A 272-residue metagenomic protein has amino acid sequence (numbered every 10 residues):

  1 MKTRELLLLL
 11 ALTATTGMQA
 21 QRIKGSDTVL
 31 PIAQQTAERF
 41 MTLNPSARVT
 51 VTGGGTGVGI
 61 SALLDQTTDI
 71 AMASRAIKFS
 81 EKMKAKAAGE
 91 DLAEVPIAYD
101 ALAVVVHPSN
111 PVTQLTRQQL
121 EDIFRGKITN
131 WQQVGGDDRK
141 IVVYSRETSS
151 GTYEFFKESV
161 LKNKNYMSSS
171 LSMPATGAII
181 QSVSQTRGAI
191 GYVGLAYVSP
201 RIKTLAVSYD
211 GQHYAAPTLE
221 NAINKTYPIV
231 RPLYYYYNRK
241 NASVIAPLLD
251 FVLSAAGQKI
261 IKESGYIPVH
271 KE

Functional and structural regions predicted by a protein language model:
M1-K2: N-terminal secretory signal peptides that target proteins for export/translocation
E5-A14: Sec-dependent N-terminal signal peptides
T16-A20: Sec/Tat signal peptide C-region and signal peptidase I cleavage site
Q21-E272: Exported/periplasmic ABC-transporter solute-binding proteins
